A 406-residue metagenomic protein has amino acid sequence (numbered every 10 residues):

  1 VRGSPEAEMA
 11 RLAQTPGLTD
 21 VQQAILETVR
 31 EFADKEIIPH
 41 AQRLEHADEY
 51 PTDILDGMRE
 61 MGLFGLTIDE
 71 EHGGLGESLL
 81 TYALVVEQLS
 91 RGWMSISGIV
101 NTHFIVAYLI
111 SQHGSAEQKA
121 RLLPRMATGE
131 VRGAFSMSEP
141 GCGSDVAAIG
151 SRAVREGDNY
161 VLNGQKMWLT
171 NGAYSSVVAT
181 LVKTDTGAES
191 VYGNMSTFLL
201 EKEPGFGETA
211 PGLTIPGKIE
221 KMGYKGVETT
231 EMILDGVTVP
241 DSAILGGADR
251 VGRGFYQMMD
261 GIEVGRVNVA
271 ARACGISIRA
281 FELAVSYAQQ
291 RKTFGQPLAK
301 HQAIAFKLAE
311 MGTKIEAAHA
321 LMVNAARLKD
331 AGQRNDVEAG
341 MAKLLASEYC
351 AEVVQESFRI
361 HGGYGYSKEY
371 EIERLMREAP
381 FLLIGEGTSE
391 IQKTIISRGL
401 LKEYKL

Functional and structural regions predicted by a protein language model:
V1-G92, I96-S97, N101, H113-Q118 (+6 more regions): Alpha-helical interface subdomain recognition
G74, S144, G207-G212, A243-D249: Cytochrome P450 core scaffold surrounding the K-helix E-X-X-R motif and the conserved "meander" helix-loop region
I99, M126, G141-S144, W168-N171 (+2 more regions): Short Gly/Pro-enriched turn/cap motifs at secondary-structure boundaries
A107-H113, F135, A147, G187-A188: Flexible, glycine-rich active-site loops centered on histidine and acidic residues that chelate a metal or position
G129-M137, L181: A short, Trp-centered hydrophobic/proline-enriched beta-strand micro-motif
N159, N163-T214: A short core secondary-structure module
F206-V237: Flexible, small-/acidic-enriched active-site or ligand-binding loops
D235-Y256: Long, acidic (Asp/Glu-rich), low-complexity accessory segments flanking structured domains
